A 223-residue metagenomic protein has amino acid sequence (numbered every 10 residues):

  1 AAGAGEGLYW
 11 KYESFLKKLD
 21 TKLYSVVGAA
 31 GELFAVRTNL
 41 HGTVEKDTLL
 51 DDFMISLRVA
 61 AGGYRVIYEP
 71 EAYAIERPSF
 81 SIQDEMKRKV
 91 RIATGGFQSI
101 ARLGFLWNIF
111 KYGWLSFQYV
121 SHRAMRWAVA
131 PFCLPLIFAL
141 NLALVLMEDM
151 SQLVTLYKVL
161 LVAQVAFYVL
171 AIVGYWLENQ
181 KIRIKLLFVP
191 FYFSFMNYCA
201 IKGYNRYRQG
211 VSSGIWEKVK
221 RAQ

Functional and structural regions predicted by a protein language model:
A1-E13, D47-D51, S56-H122, Y198 (+1 more regions): Catalytic donor/gating beta->alpha subdomain of glycosyltransferases that bind UDP-sugars
A1-T48, Y192: Long helical/loop segments within the catalytic core of UDP-sugar-dependent glycosyltransferases, especially the large
L19, L23, R123, W127-P131: Loop-to-transmembrane-helix entry motif
T21, G28, V120, K158-V162: Internal alpha-helical transmembrane segments of multi-pass membrane proteins, especially GPCRs
G31, L50-D51, A130, M196: A generic structural signal for residues located within well-ordered alpha-helices of large catalytic or ligand-binding
N39-H41, Y73, A124: Short, well-ordered alpha-helical scaffold segment located in the soluble/lumenal catalytic or ligand-binding core
E76, R126-S212: Membrane-embedded multi-pass helical conduit in multi-pass membrane proteins, especially envelope-biosynthetic
I215-Q223: Membrane-proximal intrinsically disordered regions of secretory-pathway and membrane-system proteins
